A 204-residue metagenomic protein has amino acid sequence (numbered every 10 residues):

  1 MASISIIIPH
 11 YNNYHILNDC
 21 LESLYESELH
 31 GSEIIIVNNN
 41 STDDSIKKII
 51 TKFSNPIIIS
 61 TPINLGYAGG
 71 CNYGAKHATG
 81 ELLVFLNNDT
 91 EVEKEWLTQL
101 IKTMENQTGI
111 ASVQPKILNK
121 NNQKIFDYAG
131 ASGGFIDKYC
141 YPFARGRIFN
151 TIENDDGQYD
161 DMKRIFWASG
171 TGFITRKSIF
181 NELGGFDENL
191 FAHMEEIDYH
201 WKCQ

Functional and structural regions predicted by a protein language model:
E22-G31: Short, acidic, metal-binding catalytic loop of nucleotide-sugar glycosyltransferases
S23, N38-K47, I63: A conserved acidic beta->alpha catalytic loop
G31-N40, I59-T61: Short beta-strand/loop segment that forms part of the nucleotide-sugar
T61-A78, N88: Glycine-rich, basic loop-to-helix element that forms the pyrophosphate-binding segment of sugar-nucleotide handling
L83: Short aromatic/hydrophobic "clamp" motif used to bind/position activated sugar donors
K94-Y141: Conserved donor NDP-sugar-binding/catalytic core segment of glycosyltransferases
G133-I165: Short, flexible, basic/aromatic active-site loop/helix in glycosyltransferases
D160, F166-Q204: A short, conserved alpha-helix in the catalytic core of glycosyltransferases
